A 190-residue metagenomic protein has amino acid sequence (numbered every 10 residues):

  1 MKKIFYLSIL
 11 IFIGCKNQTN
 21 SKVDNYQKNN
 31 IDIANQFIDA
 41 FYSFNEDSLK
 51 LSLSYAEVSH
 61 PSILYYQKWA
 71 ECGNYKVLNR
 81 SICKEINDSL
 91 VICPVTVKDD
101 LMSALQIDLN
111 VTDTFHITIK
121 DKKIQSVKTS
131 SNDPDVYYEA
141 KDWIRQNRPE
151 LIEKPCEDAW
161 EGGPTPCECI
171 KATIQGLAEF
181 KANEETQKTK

Functional and structural regions predicted by a protein language model:
I4-I13: Sec-dependent N-terminal signal peptides
C15-D39, S43: Short, low-complexity N-terminal intrinsically disordered segments enriched in polar/charged residues
K16, E71-G73, I82-K84, I92-P94 (+2 more regions): Sequence contexts marking disulfide-bonded cysteines in secreted/extracellular proteins
N20, V111-T114, T118-P134, Y138-A140: Conserved, surface-exposed functional patches that form binding/active-site neighborhoods
F37-V58: Short, well-ordered alpha-helical segments enriched in acidic and aromatic residues
L53, V95-D99, S130-D133: A mature extracytoplasmic/lumenal domain signature
Q67-H116: Surface-exposed, charged secondary-structure patches
V127-K190: Low-complexity, intrinsically disordered terminal/linker segments enriched in charged and Gly/Pro repeats
